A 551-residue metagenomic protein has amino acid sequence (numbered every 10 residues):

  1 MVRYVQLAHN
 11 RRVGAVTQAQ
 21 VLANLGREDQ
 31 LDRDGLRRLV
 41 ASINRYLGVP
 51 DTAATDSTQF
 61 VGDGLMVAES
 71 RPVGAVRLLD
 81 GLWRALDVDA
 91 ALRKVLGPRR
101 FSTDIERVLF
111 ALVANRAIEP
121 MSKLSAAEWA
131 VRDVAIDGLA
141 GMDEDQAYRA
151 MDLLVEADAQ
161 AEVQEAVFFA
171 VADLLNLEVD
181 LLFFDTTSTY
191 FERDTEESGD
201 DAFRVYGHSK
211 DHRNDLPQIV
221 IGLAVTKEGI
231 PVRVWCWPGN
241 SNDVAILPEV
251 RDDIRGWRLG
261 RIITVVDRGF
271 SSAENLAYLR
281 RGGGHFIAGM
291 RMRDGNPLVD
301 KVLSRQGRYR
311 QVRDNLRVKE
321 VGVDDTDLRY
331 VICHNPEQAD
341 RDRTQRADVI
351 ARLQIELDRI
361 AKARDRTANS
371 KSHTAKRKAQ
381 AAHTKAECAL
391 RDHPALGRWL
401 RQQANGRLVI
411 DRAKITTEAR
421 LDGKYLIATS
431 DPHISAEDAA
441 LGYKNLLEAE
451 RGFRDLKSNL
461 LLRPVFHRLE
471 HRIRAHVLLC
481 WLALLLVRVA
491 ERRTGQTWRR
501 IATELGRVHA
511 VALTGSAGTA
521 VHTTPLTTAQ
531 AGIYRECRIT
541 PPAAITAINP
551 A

Functional and structural regions predicted by a protein language model:
M1-R107: Conserved glycine(s) in the ABC-transporter nucleotide-binding domain "signature"
V2-Y4, H9, G14-Q18, L65 (+1 more regions): Anion-binding and metal-coordination hotspots
